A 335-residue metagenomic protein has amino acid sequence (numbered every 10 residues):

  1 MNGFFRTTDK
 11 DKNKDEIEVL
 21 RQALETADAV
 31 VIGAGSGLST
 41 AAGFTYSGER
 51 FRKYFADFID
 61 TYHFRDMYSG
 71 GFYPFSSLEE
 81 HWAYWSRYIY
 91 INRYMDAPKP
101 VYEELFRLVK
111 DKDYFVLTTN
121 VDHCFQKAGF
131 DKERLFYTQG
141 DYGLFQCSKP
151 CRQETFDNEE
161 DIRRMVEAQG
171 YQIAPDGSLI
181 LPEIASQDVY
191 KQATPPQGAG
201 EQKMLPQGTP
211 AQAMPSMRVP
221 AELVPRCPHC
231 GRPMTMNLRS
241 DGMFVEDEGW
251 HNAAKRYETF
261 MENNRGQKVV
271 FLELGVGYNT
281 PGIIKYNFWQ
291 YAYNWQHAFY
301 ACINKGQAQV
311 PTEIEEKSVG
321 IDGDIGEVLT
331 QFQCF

Functional and structural regions predicted by a protein language model:
M1-F335: Conserved catalytic alpha/beta core of Sir2/sirtuin-type deacylases, generalized to analogous enzyme cores that bind
